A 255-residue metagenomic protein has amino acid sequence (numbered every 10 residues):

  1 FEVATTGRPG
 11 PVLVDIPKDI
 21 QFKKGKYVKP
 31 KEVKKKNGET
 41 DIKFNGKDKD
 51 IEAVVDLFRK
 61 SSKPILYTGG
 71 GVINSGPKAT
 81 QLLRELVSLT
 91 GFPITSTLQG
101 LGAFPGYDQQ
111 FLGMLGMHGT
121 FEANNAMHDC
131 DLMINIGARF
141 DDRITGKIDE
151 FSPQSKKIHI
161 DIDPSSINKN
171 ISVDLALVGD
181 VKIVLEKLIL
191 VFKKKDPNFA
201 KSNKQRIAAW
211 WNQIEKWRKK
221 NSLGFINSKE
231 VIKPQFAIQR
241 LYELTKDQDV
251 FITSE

Functional and structural regions predicted by a protein language model:
V3-K60: Conformationally flexible catalytic loops at phosphate/diphosphate-handling active centers
D15, G91-L98, I158-D161: Short internal beta-strands
D15-P17, Y67, N135-G137, D161 (+1 more regions): Short beta-strand segments
I16-Q21, G70-V72, L101, F140 (+1 more regions): Glycine-rich beta-alpha junction loops
K24-E39, A103-Y107, Q213-F225: Gly-rich Lys/Arg/Thr-decorated short loops/hinges at beta-loop-alpha junctions or inter-strand turns that position
G46-K47, A53, F58-M133, R240-E255: Anionic-ligand anchoring segments at beta-strand to alpha-helix junctions in alpha/beta enzyme folds, i.e., glycine
G100-N212: Glycine-rich, acidic loop regions that bind phosphate or pyrophosphate groups
N212-E255: Active-site diphosphate/adenylate-binding microenvironment
